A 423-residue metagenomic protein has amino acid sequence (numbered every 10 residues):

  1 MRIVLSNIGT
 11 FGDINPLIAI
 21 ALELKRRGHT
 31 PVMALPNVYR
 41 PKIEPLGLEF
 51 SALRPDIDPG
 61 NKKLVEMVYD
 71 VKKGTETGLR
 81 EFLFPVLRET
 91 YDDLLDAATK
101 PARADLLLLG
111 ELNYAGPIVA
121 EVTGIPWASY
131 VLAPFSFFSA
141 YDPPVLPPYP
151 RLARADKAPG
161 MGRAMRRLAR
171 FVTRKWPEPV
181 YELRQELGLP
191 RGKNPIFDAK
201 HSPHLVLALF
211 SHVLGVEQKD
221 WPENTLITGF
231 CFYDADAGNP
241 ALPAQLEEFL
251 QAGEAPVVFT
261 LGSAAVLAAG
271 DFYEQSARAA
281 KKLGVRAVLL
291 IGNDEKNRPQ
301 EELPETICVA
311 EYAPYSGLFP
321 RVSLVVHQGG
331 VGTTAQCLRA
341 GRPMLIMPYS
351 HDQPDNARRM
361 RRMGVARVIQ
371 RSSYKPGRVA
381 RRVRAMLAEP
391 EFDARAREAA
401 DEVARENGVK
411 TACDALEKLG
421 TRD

Functional and structural regions predicted by a protein language model:
M1-V32, V38-E49, G78, A97 (+6 more regions): Nucleotide-activated sugar donor-binding and catalytic core shared by glycosyltransferases and related lipid-linked
A34-P36, L53, G110, A128-A133 (+6 more regions): Generic beta-sheet signal
A34-R40, E111-A115, S211-G215, I291-R298: Short, polar loop motifs at secondary-structure junctions
R40-P41, I57-N61, P134-A140, P144 (+1 more regions): Short gly/pro/ser/thr-enriched loop/turn and capping motifs at secondary-structure boundaries
E49-D105, A155-R166, P179-V180, I307: Phosphate/nucleotide-donor binding subsite
R54-P59, V131-S136, F230-Y233, A313-P314 (+2 more regions): Short, acidic/turn-prone active-site loops that include or flank metal/cofactor- and phosphate-binding residues
P85-G160, V213-L214: Conserved nucleotide-sugar donor-interacting segment of glycosyltransferase catalytic cores, predominantly GT-B
V213-L324: Donor-nucleotide binding loops and adjacent catalytic segments primarily of GT-B fold Leloir glycosyltransferases
